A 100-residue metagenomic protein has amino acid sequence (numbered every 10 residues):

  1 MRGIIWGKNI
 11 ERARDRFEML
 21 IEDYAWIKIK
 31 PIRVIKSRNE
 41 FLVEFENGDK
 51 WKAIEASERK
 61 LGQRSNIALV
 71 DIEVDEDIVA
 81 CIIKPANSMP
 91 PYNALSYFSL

Functional and structural regions predicted by a protein language model:
M1-L100: Short, flexible loop motifs at catalytic/binding sites
